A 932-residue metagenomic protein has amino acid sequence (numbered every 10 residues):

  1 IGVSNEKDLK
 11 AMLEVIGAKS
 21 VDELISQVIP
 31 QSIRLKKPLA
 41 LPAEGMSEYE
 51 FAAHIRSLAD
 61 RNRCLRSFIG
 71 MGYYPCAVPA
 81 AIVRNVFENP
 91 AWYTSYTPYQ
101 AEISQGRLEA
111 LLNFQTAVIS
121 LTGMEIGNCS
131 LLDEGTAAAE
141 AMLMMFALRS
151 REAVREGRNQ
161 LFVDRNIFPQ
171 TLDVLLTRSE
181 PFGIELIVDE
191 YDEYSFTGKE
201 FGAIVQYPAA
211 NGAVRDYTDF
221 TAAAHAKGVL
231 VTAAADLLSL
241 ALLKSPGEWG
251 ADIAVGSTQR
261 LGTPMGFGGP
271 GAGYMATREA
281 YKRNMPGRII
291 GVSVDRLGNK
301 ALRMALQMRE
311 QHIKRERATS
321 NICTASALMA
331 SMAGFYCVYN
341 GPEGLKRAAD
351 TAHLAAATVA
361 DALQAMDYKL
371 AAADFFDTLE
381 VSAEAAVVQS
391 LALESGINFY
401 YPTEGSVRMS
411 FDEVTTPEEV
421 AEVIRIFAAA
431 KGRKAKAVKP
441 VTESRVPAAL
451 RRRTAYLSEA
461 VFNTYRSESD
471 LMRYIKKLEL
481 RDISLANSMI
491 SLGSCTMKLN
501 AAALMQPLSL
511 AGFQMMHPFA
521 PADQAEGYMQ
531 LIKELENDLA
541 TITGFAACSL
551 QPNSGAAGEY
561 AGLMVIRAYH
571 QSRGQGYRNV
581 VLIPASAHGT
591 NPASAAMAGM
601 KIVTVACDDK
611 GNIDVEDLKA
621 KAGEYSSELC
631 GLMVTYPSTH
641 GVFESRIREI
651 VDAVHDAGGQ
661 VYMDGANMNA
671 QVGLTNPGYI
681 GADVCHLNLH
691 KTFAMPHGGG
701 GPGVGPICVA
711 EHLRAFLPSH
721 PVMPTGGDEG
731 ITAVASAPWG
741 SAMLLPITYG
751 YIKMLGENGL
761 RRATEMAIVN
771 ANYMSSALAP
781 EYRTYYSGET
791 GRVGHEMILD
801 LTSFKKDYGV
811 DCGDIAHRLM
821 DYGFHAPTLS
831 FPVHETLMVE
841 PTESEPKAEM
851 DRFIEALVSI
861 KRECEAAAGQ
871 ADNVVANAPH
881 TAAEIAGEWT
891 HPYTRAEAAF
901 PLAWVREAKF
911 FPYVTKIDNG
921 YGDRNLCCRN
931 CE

Functional and structural regions predicted by a protein language model:
I1-E6, A18-K19, A222, I253 (+1 more regions): Generic start-of-chain signal for non-secretory N-termini
I1-V15, Q27-F68, A77-Y93, Y99-Q105 (+12 more regions): Non-catalytic terminal extensions of PLP-dependent enzymes
M12, T136-A301, L363, F376 (+7 more regions): Conserved PLP-enzyme active-site core in the AAT-like
A18-S32, A251-G256, A682-C685: TRNA-binding/sensing appendages of the translation machinery
T97-P98, H517-A520, L550-P552, V605 (+1 more regions): Cysteine-centered functional microenvironments
A117-A138, G157, L161: A conserved hydrophobic secondary-structure block that centers on an alpha-helix together with its immediately flanking
G127, E185-D189, A371, Y400 (+3 more regions): General small-molecule cofactor/ligand-binding pocket signal
T263-A276, A280-Y281, A325-M329, T415 (+5 more regions): Conserved phosphate/anionic-ligand binding catalytic regions in large, soluble enzymes, centered on
